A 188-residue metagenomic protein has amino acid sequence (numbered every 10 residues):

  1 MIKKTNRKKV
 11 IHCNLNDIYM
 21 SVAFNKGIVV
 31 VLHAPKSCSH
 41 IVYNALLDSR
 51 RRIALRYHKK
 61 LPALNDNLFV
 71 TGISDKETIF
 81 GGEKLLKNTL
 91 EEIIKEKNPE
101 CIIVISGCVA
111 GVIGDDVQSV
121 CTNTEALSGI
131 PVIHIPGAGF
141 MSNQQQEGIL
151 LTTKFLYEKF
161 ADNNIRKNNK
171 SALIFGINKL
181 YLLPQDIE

Functional and structural regions predicted by a protein language model:
M1-E188: An N-terminal assembly and electron-transfer interface module characteristic of large anaerobic redox and radical
